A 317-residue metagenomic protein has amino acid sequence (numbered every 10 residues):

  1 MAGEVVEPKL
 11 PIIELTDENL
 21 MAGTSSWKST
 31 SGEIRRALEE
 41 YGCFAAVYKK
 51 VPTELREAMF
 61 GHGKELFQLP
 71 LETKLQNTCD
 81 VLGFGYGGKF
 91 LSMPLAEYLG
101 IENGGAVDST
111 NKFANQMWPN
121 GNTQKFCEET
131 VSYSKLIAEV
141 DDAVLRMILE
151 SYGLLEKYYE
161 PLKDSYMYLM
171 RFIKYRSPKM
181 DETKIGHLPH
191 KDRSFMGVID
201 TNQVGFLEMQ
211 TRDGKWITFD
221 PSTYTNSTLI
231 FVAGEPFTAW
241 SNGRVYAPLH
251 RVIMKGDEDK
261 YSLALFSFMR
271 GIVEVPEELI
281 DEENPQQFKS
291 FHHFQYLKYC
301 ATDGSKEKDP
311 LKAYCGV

Functional and structural regions predicted by a protein language model:
M1-V317: Peripheral, non-catalytic segments flanking oxidoreductase cores
